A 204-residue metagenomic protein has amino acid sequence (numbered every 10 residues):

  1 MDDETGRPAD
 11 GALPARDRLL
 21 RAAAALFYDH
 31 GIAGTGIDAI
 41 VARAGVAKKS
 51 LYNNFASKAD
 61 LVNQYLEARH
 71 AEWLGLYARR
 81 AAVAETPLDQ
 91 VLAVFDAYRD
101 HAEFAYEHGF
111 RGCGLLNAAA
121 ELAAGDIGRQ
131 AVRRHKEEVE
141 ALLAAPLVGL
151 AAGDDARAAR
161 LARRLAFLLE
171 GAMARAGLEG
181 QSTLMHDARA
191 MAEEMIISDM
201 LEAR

Functional and structural regions predicted by a protein language model:
M1-P14, R18, M200-R204: N-terminal intrinsically disordered/low-complexity leader segments
D2, G128-E137, L150-M195, D199-R204: Hydrophobic/aromatic-rich alpha-helical bundle segments in the mid-to-C-terminal region
R18, A22-Q64: Helix-turn-helix
Q64, A78-H108, A162-L165: Hydrophobic alpha-helical connector segments
E67-L74: Short, basic, alpha-helical segments at the C-terminal edge of helix-turn-helix-like DNA-binding modules
L74, D89-A93, E107, G125-G149 (+1 more regions): Amphipathic alpha-helical packing segments from all-alpha helical-bundle domains
C113: Nucleotide and nucleotide-moiety/phosphate-recognizing core
